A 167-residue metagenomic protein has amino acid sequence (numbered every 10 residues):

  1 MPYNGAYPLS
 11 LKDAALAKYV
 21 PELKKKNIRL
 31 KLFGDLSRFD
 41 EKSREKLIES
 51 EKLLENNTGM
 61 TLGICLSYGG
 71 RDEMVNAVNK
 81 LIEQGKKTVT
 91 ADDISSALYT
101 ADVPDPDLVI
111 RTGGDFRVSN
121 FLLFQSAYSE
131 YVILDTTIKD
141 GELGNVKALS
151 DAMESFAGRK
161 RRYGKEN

Functional and structural regions predicted by a protein language model:
M1-N167: Flexible, compositionally biased loop and terminal segments
